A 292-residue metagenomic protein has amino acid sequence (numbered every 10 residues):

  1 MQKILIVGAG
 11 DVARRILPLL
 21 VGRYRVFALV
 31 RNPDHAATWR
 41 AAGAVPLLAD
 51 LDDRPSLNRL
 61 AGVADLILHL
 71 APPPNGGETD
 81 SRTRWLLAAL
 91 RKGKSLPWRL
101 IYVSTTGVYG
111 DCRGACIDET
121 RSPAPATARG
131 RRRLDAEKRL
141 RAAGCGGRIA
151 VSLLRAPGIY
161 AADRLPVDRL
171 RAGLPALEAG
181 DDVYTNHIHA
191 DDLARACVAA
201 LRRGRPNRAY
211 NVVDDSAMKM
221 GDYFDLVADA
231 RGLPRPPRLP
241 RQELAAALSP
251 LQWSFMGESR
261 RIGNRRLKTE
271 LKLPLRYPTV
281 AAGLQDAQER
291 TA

Functional and structural regions predicted by a protein language model:
L60-Y102: NAD(P)-cofactor binding segment of oxidoreductase domains
L87-A128: Conserved Rossmann-fold NAD(P)-dependent oxidoreductase catalytic core, especially the SDR/UDP-sugar
R113-L153: Catalytic helix-loop patch of NAD(P)-dependent Rossmann-fold dehydrogenases
L134, G147, I159-L170, A199-Y210 (+1 more regions): Glycine/proline-rich active-site loop of Rossmann-fold NAD(P)-dependent oxidoreductases
G146-T185: NAD(P)-dependent short-chain dehydrogenase/reductase
A196-C197, R203-Q252: Mid/C-terminal beta-alpha module of Rossmann-like enzyme folds, strongest in SDR-family dehydrogenases/epimerases
A245-P274: Conserved C-terminal active-site "lid" loop/helix of NAD(P)H-dependent oxidoreductases that clamps the redox cofactor
P278-A292: Amphipathic terminal alpha-helices
